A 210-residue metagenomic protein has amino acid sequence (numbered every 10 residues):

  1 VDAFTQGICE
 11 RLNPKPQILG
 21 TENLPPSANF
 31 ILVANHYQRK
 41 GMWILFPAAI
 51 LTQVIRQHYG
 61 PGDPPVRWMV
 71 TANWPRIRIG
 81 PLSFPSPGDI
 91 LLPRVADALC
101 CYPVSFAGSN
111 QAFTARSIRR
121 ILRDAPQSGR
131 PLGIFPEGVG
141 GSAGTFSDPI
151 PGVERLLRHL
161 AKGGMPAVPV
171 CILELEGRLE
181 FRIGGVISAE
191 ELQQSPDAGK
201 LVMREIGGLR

Functional and structural regions predicted by a protein language model:
F4-Q38: Helix-to-loop junction immediately C-terminal to a conserved catalytic motif
Q6-P14, G108-F113, T145: Short, flexible loop segments at the rims of nucleotide/cofactor-binding pockets, characterized by
R11-L12, S27, A98-L99, S128-G129 (+1 more regions): Structured helix-beta-strand junction loops
Q17-N23, I55, D89-L92, R116-P126: Short, charged beta->alpha transition segments
I18, W68, C101-P103, A167-P169 (+1 more regions): Conserved beta-strand scaffold positions in the cores of enzyme catalytic domains, especially in NTP/NDP-utilizing
G20, V33-N35, M69-A72, F106-A107 (+3 more regions): Short His-Asn-centered micro-motif
P26-N110: Catalytic core of membrane glycerolipid acyltransferases/transacylases, capturing the structured, soluble-facing
A112-R210: Non-catalytic C-terminal accessory region of glycerolipid acyltransferases and related lyso-lipid remodeling enzymes
